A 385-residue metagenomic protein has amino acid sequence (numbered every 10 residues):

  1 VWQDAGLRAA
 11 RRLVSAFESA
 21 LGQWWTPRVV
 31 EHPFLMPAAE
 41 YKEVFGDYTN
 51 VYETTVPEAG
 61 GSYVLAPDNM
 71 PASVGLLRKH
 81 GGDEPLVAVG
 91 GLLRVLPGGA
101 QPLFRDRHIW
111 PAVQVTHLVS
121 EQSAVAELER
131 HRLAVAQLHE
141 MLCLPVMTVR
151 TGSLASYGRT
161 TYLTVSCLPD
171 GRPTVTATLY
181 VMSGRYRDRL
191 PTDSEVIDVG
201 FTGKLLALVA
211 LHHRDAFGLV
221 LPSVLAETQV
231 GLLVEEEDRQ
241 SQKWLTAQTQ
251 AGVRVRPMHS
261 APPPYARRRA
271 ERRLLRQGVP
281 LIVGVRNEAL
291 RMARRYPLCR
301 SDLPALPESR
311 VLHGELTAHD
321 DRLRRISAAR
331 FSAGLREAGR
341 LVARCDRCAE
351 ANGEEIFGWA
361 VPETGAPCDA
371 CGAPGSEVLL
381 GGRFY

Functional and structural regions predicted by a protein language model:
V1-S260, A289-Y385: TRNA-recognition modules of translation machinery and tRNA-sensing kinases, especially anticodon-binding
G252-E288: Aromatic- and charge-enriched substrate-recognition/interaction segments in catalytic or ligand-/protein-binding
